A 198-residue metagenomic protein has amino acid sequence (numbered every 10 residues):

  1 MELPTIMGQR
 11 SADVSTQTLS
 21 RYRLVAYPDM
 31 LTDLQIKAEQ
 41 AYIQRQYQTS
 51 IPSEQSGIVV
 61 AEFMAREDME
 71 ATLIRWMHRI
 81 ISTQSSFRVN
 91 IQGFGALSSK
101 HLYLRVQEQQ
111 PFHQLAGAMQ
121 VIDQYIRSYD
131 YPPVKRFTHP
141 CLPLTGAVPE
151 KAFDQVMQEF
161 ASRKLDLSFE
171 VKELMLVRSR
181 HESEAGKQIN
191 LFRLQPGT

Functional and structural regions predicted by a protein language model:
M1-R88, Q109-S168, A185-T198: Basic, often amphipathic N-terminal segments
G95: A basic- and aromatic-enriched beta-loop-alpha substructure that forms the phosphate/nucleotide- and DNA/RNA-contacting
H101-R105: Charge-rich, low-complexity N-terminal segments
